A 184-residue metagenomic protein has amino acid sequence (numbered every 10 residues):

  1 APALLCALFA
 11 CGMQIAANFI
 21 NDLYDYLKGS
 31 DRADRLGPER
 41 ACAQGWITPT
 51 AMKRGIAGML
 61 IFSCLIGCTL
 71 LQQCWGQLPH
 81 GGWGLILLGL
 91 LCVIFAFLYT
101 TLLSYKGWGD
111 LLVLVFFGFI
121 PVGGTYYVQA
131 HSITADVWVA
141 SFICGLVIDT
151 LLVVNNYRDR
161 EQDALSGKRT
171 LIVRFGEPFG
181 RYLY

Functional and structural regions predicted by a protein language model:
A1-L23, G84-F97, T134-V154: Membrane-embedded alpha-helical segments that form the functional core of polytopic membrane enzymes, especially those
A3, N18-R32, Q77-L88, T101-Y105 (+2 more regions): Phosphate-binding glycine-rich loops and adjacent basic patches that engage nucleotide phosphates, nucleic-acid
I20-I61, G145-Y184: Solvent-exposed interhelical
D22, Y26-S30, Q72-P79, T101-Y105 (+3 more regions): Transmembrane helix-loop junctions in multipass membrane proteins, especially transporters and channels
P38-S132: Intramembrane alpha-helical segments
V113-R160, S166, F179: Functional transmembrane core segments of multi-pass inner-membrane proteins
